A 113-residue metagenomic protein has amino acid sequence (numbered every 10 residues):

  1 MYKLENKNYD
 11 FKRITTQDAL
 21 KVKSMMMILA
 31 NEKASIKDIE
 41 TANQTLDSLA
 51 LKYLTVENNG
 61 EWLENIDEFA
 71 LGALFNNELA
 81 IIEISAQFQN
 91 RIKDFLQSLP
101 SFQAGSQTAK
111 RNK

Functional and structural regions predicted by a protein language model:
M1-K7: Short acidic-hydrophobic surface loop/beta-edge motif
Y9-F11: Short, isolated positions in well-ordered beta-strands
T16-K113: Short, surface-exposed, charged amphipathic helix/loop patches that serve as local interaction elements
